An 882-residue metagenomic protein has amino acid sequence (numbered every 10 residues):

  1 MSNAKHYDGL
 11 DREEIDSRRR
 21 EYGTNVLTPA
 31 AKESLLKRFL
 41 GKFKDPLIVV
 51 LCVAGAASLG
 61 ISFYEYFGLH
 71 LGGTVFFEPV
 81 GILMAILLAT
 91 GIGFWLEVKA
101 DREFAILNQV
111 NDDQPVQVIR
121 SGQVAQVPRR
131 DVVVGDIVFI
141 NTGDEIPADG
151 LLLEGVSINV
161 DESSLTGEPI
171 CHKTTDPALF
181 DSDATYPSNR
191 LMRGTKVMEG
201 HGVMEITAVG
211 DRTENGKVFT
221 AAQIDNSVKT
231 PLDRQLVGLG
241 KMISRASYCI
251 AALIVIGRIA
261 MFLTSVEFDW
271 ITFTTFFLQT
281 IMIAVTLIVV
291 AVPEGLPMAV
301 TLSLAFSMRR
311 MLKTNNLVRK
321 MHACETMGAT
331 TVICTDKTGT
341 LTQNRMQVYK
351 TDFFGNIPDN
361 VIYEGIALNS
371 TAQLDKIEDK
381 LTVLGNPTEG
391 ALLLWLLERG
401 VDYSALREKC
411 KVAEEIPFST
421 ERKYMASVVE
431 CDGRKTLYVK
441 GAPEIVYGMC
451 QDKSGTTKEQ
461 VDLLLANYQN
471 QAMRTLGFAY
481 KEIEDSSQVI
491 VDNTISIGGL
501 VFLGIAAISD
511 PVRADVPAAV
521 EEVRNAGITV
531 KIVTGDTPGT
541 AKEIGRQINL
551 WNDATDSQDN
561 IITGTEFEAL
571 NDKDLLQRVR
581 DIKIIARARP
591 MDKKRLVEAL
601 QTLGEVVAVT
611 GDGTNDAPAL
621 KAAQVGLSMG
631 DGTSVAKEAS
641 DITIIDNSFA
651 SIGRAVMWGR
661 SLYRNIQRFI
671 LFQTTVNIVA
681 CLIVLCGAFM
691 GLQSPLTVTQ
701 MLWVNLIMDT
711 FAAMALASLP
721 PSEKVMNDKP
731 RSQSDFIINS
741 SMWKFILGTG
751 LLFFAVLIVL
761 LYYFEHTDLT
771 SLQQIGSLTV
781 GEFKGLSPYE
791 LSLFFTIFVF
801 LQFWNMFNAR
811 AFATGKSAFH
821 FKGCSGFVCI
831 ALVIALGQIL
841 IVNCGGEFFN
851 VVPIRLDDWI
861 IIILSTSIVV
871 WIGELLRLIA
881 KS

Functional and structural regions predicted by a protein language model:
M1-P730, D735-I738, F795, F812-S882: Conserved cytosolic headpiece of P-type ATPases
A260-E267, I758-I775, N843-G846: Membrane-helix interface motif
G604, V656, R660, A755-T767 (+2 more regions): Alpha-helix capping/termination and helix-coil
V676-A680, F745-L757, V833: Core segments of transmembrane alpha-helices that mediate helix-helix packing or line hydrophobic substrate/ligand
A688-T697, Y763-Y789: Helix-coil boundary and interhelical linker segments in multi-pass alpha-helical membrane proteins
M708, F753, Y789-M806, A831: Generic alpha-helical transmembrane segments
S732-L752, G781-L793, F821: Membrane-water interface at loop-to-transmembrane-helix junctions
